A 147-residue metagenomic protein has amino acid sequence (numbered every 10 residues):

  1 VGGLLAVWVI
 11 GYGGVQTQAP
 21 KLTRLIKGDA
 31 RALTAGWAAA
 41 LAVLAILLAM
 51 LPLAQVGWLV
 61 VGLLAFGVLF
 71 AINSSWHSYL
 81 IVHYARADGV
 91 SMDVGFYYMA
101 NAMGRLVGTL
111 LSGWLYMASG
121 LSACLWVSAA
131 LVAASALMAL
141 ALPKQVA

Functional and structural regions predicted by a protein language model:
V1-G11: Loop-to-transmembrane helix entry
W8, Y97-N101: Structural signature of transmembrane alpha-helices in multi-pass secondary transporters
G14-D29, Y116: Helix-to-loop junctions at the C-terminal end of transmembrane segments in multipass secondary transporters
A30-H77: C-terminal transmembrane helical hairpin of 12-TM major facilitator-type secondary transporters
I46-M50, V127-A147: Multi-pass alpha-helical transporter architecture, strongest for 12-TM Major Facilitator/SLC carriers used
A85-Y97: Loop-to-transmembrane helix entry/capping segments in MFS-fold secondary transporters and related SLC/MFSD carriers
R105-G113: Glycine/proline-centered helix-kink
W114-V132: A membrane-interface helix-boundary motif in multi-pass transporters
